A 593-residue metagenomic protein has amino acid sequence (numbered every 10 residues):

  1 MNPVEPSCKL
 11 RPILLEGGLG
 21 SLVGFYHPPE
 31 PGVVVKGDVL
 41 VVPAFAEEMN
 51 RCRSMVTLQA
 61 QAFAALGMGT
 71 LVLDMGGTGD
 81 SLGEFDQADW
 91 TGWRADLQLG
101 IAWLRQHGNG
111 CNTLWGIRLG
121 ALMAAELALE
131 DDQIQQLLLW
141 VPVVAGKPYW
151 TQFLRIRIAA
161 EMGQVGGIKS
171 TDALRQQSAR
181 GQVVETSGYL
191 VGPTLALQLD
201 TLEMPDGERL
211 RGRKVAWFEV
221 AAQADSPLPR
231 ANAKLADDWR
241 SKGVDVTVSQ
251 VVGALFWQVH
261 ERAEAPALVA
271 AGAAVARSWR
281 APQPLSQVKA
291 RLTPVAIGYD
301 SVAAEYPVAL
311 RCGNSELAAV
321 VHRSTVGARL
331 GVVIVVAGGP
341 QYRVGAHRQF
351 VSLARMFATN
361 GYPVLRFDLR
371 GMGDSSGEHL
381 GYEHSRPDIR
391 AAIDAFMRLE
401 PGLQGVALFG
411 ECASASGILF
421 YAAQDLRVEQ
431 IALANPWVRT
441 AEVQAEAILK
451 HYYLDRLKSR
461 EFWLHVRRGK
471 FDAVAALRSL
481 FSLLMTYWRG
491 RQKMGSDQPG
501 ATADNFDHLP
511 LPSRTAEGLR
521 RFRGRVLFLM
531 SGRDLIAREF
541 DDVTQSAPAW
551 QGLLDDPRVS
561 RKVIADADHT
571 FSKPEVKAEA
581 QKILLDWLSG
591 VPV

Functional and structural regions predicted by a protein language model:
M1-G37, S278-G331, K573: N-terminal cap/lid segment of alpha/beta-hydrolase-fold proteins
P29-D74, S324-L369: Short, surface-exposed "cap/lid" segments of acyl-processing enzymes
F45, G69, D74-T78, V143 (+4 more regions): Short beta-to-alpha linker loops that shape the active-site pocket of alpha/beta-hydrolase fold enzymes
M55, F85-H107, H379-E400, F420: Alpha/beta-hydrolase active-site loop
L73-A88, F367-E383: Glycine-rich "HGGG/HGxG" loop immediately N-terminal to the catalytic nucleophile of the alpha/beta-hydrolase
R105-L119, E400-C412: Alpha/beta-hydrolase fold nucleophile elbow
A121-D132, L137, A415-L426, I431: Short glycine-enriched nucleophile-adjacent loop and the immediately C-terminal alpha-helix near the catalytic center
D131-K242, V246-V269, A273, R427-Q581 (+1 more regions): The alpha/beta-hydrolase serine catalytic core
